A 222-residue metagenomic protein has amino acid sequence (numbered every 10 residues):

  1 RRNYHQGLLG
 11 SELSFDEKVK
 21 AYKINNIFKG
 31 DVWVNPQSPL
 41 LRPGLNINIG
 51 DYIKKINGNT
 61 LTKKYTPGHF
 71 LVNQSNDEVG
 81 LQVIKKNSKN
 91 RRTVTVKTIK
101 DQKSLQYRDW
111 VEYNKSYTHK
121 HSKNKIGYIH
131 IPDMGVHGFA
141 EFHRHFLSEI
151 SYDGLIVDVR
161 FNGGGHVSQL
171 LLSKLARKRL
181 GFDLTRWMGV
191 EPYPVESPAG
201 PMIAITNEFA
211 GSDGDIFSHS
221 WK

Functional and structural regions predicted by a protein language model:
R1-R2, N26, G30-L41, K54 (+1 more regions): Cleft-lining beta-strand/loop regions that shape enzyme active-site pockets
L9-S14, S116-K120: Short, surface-exposed beta-strand/loop micro-motifs that present aromatic residues
S11-I47: Glycine-rich active-site/cofactor-binding loop and its immediate structural neighborhood
